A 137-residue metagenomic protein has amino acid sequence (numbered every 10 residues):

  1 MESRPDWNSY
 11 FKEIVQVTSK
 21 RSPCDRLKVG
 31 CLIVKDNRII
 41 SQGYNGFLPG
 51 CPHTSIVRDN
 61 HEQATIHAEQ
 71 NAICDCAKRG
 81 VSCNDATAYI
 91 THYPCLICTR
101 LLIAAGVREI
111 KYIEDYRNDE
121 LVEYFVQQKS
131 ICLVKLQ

Functional and structural regions predicted by a protein language model:
M1-Q137: Zinc-dependent deaminase catalytic domain
